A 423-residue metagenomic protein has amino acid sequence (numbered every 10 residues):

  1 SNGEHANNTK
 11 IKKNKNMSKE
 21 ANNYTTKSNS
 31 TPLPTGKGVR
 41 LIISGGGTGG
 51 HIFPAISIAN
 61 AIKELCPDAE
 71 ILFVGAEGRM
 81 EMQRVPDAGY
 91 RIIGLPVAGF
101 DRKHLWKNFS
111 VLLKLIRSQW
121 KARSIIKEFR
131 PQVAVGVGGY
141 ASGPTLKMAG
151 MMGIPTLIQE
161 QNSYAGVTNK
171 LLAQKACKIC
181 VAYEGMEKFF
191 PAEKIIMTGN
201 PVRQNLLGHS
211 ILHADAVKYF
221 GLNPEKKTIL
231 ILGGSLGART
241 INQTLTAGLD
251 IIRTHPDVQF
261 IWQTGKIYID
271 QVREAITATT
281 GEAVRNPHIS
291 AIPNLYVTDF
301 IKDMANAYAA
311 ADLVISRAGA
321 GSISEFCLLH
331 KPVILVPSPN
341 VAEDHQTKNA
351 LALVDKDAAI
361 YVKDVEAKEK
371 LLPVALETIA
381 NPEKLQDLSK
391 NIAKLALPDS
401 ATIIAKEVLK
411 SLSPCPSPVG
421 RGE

Functional and structural regions predicted by a protein language model:
S1-R40, T228, A278-N294, S411-E423: Intrinsic disorder/low-complexity segments
R40-G46, D68-K114, Q119, K266-Y268 (+1 more regions): Conserved nucleotide-sugar phosphate-binding/catalytic loop shared by glycosyltransferases and other
E70, G150-A214, L222: Active-site-proximal region of nucleotide-activated glycan assembly enzymes, centered on histidine/acidic-rich loops
R79, R84, A88, I211-A214 (+5 more regions): Donor-nucleotide binding loops and adjacent catalytic segments primarily of GT-B fold Leloir glycosyltransferases
R123-V135, A141-L157, K170-K175: Glycosyltransferases and closely related glycan-assembly transferases that use nucleotide-activated donors
P131-V133, I301, A305-I323, P332: Acidic donor-binding loop of glycosyltransferase active sites
K384-P398: A short, well-ordered alpha-helix in the C-terminal region of glycosyltransferases
L397-L412: C-terminal alpha-helical cap of glycosyltransferases
